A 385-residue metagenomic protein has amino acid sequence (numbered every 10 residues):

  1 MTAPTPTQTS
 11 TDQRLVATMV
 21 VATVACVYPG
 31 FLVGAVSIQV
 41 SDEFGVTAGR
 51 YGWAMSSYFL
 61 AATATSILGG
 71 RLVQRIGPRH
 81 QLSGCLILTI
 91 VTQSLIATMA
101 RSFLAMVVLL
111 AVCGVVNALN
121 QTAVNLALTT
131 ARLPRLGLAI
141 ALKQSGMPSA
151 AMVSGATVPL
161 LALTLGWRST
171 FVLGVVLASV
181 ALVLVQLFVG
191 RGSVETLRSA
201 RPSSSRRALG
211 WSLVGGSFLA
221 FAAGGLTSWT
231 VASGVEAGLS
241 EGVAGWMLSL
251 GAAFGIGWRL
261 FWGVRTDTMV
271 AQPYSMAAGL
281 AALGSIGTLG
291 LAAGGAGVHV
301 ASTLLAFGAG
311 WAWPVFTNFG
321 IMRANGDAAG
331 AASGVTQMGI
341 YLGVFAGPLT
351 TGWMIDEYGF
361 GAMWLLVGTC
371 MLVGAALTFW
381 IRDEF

Functional and structural regions predicted by a protein language model:
F31, F59-I67, A151-M152, A252-L260 (+1 more regions): Residue-level signature of mid-helix packing/kink "hotspots" within the transmembrane helices of 12-pass Major
V33-G34, A208-R259: Extracytoplasmic gate region of multi-pass secondary transporters
A64-A100: Conserved MFS/SLC helix-loop-helix module at the cytosolic interface between two early adjacent transmembrane helices
T65-G77, W258-A271, I355: Helix-to-loop junctions at the C-terminal end of transmembrane segments in multipass secondary transporters
L109-G146: Cytoplasmic helix-loop-helix junction between adjacent transmembrane helices in 12-TM secondary transporters
P134, L142-V189: Helix-loop-helix hairpin linking two adjacent transmembrane segments in secondary transporters
Q272-T317: C-terminal transmembrane helical hairpin of 12-TM major facilitator-type secondary transporters
D327-F360, V367: A late C-terminal transmembrane helix in Major Facilitator Superfamily
